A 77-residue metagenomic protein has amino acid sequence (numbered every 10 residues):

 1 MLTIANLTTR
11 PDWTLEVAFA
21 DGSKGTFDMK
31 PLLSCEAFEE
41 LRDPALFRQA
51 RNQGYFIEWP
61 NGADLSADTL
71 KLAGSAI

Functional and structural regions predicted by a protein language model:
M1-I77: Motif-centric detector for short Cys/His coordination patterns
